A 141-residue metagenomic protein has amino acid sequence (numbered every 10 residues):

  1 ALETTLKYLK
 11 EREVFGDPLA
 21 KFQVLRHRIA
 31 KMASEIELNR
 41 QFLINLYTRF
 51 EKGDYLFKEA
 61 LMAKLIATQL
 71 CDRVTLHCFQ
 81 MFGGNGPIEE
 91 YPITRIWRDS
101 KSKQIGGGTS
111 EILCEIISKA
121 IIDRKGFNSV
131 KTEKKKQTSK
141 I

Functional and structural regions predicted by a protein language model:
A1-I141: Alpha-helical interface subdomain recognition
